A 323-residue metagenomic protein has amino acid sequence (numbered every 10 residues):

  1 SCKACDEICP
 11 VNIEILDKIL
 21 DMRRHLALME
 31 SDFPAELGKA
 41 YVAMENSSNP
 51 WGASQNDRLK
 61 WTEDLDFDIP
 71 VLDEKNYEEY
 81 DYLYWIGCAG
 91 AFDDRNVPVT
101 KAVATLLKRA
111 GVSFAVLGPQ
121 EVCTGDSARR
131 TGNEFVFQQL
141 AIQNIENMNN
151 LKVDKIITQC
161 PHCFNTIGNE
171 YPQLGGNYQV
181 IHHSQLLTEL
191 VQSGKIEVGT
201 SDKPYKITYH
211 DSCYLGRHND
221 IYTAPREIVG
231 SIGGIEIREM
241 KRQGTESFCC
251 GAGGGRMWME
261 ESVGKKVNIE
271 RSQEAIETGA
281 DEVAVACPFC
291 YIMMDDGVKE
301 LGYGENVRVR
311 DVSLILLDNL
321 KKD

Functional and structural regions predicted by a protein language model:
S1, S201-K203, H210: Ferredoxin-like iron-sulfur electron-transfer modules
S1-T166, E170-Y171, L190-S193: Iron-sulfur-cluster electron-transfer modules
E79, K203-P204: Phosphate-coordination loops involved in phosphoryl transfer and adenosine-cofactor binding
I86-H182, Y214-D323: Cofactor-cradling patches in redox/metallo enzymes
S184-E189: Short beta-strand->alpha-helix junction loop in the catalytic core of nucleotide-activated group-transfer enzymes
V191-S201: Glycine-rich, charge-decorated loop segments at or immediately adjacent to ligand/cofactor-binding or catalytic sites
